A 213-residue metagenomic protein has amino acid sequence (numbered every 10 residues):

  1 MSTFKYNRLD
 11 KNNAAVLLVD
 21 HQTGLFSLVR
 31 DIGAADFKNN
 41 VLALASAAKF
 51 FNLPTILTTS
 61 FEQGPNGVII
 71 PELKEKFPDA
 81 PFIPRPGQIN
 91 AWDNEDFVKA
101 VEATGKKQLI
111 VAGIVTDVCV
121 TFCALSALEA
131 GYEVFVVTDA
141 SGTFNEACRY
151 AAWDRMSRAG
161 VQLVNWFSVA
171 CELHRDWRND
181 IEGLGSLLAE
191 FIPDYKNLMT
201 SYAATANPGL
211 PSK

Functional and structural regions predicted by a protein language model:
M1-G87, A103, E133, Y150-S157 (+3 more regions): Active-site acidic carboxylates
N40-A43, D96, C119-F122: Well-ordered alpha-helical segments embedded in enzymatic catalytic cores
F61-G64, Q88-A91, T116-V120, N145: Acidic, metal-coordinating catalytic cores used for nucleic-acid/nucleotide bond scission and strand-transfer chemistry
N66-L73, F97-V98, C123-L125: Distinct, well-ordered alpha-helical segments
P86-I89, D139-G142, V169: Short, acidic/turn-prone active-site loops that include or flank metal/cofactor- and phosphate-binding residues
G87-K99: Short phosphate-binding loop-to-helix
V101-K107: Glycine-rich phosphate-binding loop signature in dinucleotide/nucleotide-binding domains
Q108-W166: A contiguous pocket-lining binding segment that forms or flanks enzyme active sites
